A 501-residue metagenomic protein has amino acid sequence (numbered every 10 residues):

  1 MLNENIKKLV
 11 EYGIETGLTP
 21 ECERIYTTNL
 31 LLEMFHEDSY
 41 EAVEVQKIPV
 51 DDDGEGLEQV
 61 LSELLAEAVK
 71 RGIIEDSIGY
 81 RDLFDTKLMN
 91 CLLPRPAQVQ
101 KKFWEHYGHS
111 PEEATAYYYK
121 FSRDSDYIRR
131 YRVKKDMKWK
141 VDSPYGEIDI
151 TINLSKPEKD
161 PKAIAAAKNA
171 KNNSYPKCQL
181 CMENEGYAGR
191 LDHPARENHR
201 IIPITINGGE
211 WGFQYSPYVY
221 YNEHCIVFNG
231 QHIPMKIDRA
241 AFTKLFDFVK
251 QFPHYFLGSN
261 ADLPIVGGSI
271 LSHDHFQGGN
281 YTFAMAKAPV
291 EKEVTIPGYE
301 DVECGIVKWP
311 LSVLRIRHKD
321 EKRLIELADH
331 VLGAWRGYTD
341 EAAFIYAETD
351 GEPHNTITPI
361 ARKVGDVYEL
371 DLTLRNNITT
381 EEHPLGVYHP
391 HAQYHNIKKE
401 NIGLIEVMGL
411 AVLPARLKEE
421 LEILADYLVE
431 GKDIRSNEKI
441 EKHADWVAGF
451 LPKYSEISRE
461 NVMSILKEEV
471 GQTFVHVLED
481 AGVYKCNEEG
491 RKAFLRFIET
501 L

Functional and structural regions predicted by a protein language model:
M1-V227, Q231-P234, K308-P310, L324-A328 (+2 more regions): Active-site microenvironments that recognize anionic phosphate/pyrophosphate groups
N198-R200, H232-L257: Helical scaffold of the NTase/Pol beta-like nucleotidyltransferase catalytic core
N222, H254-F256, S269-L271, A284 (+2 more regions): Coil-to-beta-strand transition motifs
A240, V249-S269, G278-L332, R336-T339: Catalytic or ion-translocation cores adjacent to nucleophile or general acid/base/metal-coordination motifs in diverse
P264-S272, D350-T356: Beta-rich nucleic-acid/ligand-interaction surfaces
